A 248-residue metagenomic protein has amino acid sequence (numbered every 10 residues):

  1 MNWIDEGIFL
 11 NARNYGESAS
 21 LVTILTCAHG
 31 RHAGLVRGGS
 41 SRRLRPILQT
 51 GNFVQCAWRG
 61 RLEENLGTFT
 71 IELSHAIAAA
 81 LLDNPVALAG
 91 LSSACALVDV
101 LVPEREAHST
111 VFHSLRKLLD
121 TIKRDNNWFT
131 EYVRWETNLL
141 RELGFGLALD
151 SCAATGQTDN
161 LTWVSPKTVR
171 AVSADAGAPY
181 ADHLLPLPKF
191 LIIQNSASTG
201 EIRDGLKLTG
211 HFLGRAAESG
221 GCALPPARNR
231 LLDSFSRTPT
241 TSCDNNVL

Functional and structural regions predicted by a protein language model:
M1-L248: Non-catalytic alpha-helical scaffolds and adjoining flexible linkers that form interface surfaces for assembly
